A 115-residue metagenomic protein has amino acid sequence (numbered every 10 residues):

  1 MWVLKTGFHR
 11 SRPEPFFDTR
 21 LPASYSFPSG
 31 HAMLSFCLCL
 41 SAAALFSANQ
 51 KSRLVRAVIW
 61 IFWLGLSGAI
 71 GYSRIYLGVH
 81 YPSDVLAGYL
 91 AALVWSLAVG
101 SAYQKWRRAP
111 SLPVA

Functional and structural regions predicted by a protein language model:
M1-R12: Transmembrane alpha-helix/helix-exit interface in multi-pass inner-membrane proteins
F17-A115: Membrane-embedded catalytic cores of phosphoryl/pyrophosphoryl-handling enzymes
